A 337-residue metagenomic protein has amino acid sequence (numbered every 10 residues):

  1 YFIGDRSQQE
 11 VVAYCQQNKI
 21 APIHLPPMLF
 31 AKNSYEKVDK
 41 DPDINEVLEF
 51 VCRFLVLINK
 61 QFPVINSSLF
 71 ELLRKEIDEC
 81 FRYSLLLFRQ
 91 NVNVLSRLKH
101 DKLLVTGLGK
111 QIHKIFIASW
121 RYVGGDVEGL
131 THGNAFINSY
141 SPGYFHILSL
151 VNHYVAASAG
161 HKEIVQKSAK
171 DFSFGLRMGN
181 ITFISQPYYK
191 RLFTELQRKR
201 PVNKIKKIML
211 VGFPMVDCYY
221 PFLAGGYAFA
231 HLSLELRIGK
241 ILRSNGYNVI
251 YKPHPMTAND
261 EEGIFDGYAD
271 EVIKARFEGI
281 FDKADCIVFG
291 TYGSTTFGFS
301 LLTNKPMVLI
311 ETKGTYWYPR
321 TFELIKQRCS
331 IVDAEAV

Functional and structural regions predicted by a protein language model:
Y1-V337: Catalytic-core helical/loop segments in enzymes performing group transfer/polymerization on anionic/lipid-linked
